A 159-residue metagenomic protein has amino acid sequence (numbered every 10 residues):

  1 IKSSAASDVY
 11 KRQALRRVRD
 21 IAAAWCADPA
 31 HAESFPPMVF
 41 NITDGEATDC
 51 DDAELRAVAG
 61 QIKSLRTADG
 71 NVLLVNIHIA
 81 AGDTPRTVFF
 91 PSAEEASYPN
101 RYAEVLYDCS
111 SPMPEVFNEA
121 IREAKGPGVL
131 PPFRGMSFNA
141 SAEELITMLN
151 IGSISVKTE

Functional and structural regions predicted by a protein language model:
I1-A6, Y10: Single conserved hydrophobic/aromatic residue that forms the stacking wall/gate of nucleotide- or nucleobase-binding
Y10-Q13, A53: Alpha-helix boundary/N-cap detector
A23, A27-P37, D49-E159: P/S/T/G-enriched low-complexity
F40-E46: MIDAS-like acidic motif and immediate structural context at the N-terminus of von Willebrand factor A/I domains
